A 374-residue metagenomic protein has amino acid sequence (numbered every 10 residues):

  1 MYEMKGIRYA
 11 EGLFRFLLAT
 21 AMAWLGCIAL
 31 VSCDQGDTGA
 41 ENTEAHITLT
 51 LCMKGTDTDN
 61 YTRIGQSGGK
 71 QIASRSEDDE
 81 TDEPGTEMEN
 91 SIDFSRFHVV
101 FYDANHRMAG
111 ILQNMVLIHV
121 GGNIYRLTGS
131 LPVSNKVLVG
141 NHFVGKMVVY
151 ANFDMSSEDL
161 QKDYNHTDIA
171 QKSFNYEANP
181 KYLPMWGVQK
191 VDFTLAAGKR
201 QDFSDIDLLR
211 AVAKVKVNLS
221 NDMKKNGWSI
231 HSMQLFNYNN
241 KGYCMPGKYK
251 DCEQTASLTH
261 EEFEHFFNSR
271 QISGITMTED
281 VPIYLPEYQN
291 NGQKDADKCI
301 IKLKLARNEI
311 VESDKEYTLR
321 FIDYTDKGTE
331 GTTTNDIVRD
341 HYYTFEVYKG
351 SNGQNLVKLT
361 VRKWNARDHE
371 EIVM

Functional and structural regions predicted by a protein language model:
M1-F14: N-terminal secretory signal peptides that target proteins for export/translocation
E3-G6, A21, T38: Residue-level detector of intrinsically disordered terminal segments
E11-A23: Sec-dependent N-terminal signal peptides
A29-S32: C-terminal motif of bacterial Sec signal peptides marking the signal peptidase cleavage site
D34-G36: Bacterial signal peptide processing site
T38-T62, L209-D222: A short, Gly/Thr-enriched small/hydrophobic beta-strand-prone motif that recurs across taxa
I72-K162, L195, K214, N218 (+2 more regions): Tryptophan-paired
I169-K214, N218-D222, R320-M374: Extracellular beta-sheet/turn segments enriched in Thr/Pro/Gly and aliphatic residues
